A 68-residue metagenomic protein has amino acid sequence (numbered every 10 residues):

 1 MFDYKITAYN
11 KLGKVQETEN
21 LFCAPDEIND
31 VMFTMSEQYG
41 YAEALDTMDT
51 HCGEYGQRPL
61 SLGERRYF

Functional and structural regions predicted by a protein language model:
M1-V15: Short aromatic-glycine-(Arg/Gly/Cys) micro-motifs in beta-strand/loop hairpins
Y4-A8, L21-C23, M35: Hydrophobic beta-strand residues in large extracellular and virion-surface proteins
K5, Q16, M32, L45-M48: A detector of low-complexity, intrinsically disordered, Ser/Thr/Gly/Pro/Ala-rich segments
N10, D26, A44-D46: Short stretches within intrinsically disordered, low-complexity N-terminal or propeptide regions
L12-K14, D30, Y55-G56: Intrinsic-disorder/low-complexity loop/linker signature
K14-D26, F33: A short, exposed loop/beta-hairpin motif centered on an aromatic-Gly-Thr core
F22-I28, E64-Y67: A short, sequence-level motif marking secondary-structure junctions
E37-F68: Short, mixed-charge low-complexity intrinsically disordered segments
